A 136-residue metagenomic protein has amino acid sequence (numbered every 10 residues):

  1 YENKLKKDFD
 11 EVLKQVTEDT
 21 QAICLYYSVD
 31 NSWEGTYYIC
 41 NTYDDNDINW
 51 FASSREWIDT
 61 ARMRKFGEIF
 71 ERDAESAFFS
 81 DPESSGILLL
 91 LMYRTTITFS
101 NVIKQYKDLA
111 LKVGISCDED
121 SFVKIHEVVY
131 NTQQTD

Functional and structural regions predicted by a protein language model:
Y1-L13: Contiguous, amphipathic alpha-helical segments that mediate oligomerization or scaffolding in large protein assemblies
D10-N49: Amphipathic, interaction-prone secondary-structure segments
E11-K14, P82-D136: Acidic, proline/glycine-rich low-complexity IDRs
E34-E83, V123-D136: Intrinsically disordered, low-complexity regulatory segments enriched in Ser/Thr/Pro and charged residues
